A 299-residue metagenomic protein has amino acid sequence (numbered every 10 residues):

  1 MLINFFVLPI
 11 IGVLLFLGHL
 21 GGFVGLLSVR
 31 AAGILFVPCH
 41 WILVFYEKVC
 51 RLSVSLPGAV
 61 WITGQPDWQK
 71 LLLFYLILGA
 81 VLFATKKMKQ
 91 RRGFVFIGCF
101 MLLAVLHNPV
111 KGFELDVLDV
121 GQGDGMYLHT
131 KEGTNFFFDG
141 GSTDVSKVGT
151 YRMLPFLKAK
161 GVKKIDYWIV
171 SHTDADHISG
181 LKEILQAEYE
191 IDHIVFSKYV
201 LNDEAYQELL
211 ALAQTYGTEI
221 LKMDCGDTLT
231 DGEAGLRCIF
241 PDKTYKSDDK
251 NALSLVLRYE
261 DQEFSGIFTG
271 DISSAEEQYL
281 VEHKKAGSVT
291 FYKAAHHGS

Functional and structural regions predicted by a protein language model:
N4, L15, G22-S299: Non-globular, low-confidence helical/coil segments that flank catalytic cores
L8: Active-site pocket-lining/capping segments in soluble small-molecule metabolic enzymes
